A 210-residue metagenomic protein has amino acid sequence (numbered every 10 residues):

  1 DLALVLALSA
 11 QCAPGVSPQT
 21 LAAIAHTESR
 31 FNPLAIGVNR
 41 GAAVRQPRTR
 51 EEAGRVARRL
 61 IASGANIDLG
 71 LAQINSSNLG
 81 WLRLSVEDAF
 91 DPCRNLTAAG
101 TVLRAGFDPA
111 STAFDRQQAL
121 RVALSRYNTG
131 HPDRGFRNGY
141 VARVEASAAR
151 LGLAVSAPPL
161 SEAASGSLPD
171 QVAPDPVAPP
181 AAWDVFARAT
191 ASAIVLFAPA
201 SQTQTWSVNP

Functional and structural regions predicted by a protein language model:
D1-A13, F31, P47-D68, S77-P210: Non-catalytic cell-wall polysaccharide-engagement segments
V16-L21, H26, L69: Extracytoplasmic
T20-A23, Q73, A98, R143: Non-catalytic alpha-helical scaffold/packing segments enriched in small hydrophobic residues
A25-E28, Q73-N78: A mature extracytoplasmic/lumenal domain signature
V38-R40: Short Gly/aromatic-enriched secondary-structure transition segments
